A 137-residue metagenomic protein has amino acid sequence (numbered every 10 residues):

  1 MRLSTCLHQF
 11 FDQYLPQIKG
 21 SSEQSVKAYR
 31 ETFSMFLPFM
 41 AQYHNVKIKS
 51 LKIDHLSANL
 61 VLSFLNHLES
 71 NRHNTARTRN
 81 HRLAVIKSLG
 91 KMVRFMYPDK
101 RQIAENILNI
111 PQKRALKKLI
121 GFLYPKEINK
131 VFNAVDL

Functional and structural regions predicted by a protein language model:
L3, A28: Gly/serine-rich nucleotide phosphate-binding loop at the start of the catalytic core of nucleotide/ADP-ribose-handling
S4, H8, A58, P125-I128: Alpha-helix initiation and N-capping motif
H8-Q24, R30, S34-K118, L137: N-terminal core-binding DNA-recognition domain of tyrosine recombinases/integrases
Y29, V131-A134: Active-site-proximal flexible loops/turns
R114-F132: DNA breakage-rejoining catalytic core of tyrosine-based enzymes
